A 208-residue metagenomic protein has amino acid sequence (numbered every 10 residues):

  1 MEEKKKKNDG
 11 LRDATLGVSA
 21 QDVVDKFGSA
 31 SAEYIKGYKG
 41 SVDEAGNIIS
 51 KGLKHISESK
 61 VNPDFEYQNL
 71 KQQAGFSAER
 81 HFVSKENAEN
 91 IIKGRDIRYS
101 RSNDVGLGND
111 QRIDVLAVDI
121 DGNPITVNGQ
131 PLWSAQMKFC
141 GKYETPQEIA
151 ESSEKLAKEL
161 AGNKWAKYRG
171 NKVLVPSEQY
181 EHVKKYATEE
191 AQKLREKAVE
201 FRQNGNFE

Functional and structural regions predicted by a protein language model:
M1-H81: Interdomain/boundary linker segments immediately adjacent to catalytic/signaling cores
E3-N8, A45, R112-I113, E196-F207: Proteins with a high burden of low-complexity, intrinsically disordered sequence enriched in S/T/G/P/A and R, requiring
V18, S29, Y38, R95 (+6 more regions): Intrinsically disordered, low-complexity regions
G52-L156: Catalytic centers of nucleases
K155-E208: Membrane-active amphipathic alpha-helices
